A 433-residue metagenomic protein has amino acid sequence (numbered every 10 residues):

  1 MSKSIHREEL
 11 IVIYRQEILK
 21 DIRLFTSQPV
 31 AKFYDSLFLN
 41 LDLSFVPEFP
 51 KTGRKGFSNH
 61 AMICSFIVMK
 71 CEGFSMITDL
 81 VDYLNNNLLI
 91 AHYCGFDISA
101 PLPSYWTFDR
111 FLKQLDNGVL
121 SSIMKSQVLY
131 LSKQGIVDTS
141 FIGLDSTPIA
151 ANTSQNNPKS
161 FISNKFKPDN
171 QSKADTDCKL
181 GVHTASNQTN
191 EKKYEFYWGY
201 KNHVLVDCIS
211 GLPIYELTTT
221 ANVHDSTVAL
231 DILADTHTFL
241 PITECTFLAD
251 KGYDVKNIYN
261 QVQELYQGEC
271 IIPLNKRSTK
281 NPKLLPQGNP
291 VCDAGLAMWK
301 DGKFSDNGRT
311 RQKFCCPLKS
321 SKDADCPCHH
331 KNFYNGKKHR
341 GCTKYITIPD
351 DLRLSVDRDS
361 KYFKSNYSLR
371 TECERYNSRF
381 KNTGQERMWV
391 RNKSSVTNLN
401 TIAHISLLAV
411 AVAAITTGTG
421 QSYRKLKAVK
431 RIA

Functional and structural regions predicted by a protein language model:
M1-L41, I415-A433: Charged, often Cys/His-bearing segments associated with DNA-binding zinc-finger transcription factors
L24-V68, E72: Basic, short loop/linker segments at the boundary and entry of helix-turn-helix/winged-helix-like folds
Y34, L84-N85, L284-T310, I346-N392: Short amphipathic alpha-helical "interface-anchor" segments enriched in bulky aromatics
I77-F96, V128-L129: DNA-recognition alpha helix
C94-L115: Major-groove recognition helix of helix-turn-helix-like DNA-binding domains
R110-Q267, P273-N275: Polybasic low-complexity intrinsically disordered regions
Q287-G341: Low-complexity, serine/threonine/proline-enriched polar segments
K364-A433: Basic, amphipathic alpha-helical segments enriched in Lys/Arg and hydrophobic/aromatic residues
